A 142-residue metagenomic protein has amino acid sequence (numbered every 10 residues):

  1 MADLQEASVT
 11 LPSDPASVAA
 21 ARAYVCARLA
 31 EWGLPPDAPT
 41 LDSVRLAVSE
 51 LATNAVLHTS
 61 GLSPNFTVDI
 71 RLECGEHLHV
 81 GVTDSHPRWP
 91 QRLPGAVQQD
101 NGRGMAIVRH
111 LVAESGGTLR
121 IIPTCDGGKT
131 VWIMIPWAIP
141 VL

Functional and structural regions predicted by a protein language model:
M1-P12, V56-L142: Conserved beta-strand-loop-beta-strand hairpin that lines the nucleotide-binding pocket of ATP/GTP-utilizing enzymes
A27-S49: Conserved short strand/loop->alpha-helix "switch" segment adjacent to the catalytic nucleotide/phosphoryl-transfer site
T53: Short alpha-helix lining the ATP-binding pocket of the histidine-kinase-like ATPase
